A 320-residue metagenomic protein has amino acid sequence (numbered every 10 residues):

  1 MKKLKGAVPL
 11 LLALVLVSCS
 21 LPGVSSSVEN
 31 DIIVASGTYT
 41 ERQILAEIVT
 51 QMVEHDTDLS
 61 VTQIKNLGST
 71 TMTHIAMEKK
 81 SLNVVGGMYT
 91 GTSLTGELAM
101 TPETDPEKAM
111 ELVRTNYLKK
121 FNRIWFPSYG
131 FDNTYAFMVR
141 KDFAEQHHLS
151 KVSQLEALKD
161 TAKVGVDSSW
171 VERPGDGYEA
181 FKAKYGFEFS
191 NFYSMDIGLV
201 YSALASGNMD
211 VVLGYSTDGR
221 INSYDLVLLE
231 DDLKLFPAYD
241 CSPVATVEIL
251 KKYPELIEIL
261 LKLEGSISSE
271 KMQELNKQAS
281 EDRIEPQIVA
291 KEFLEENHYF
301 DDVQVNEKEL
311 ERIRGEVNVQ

Functional and structural regions predicted by a protein language model:
V15-S18: C-terminal motif of bacterial Sec signal peptides marking the signal peptidase cleavage site
S20-V34, S153-K163, F300-V319: Immediate post-signal peptide segment of exported/extracytoplasmic ligand-binding proteins
D31-T62, L67, G130-Y201, I284-I288: Bilobed "Venus flytrap"/periplasmic-binding protein-like clamshell domains and structurally analogous long
E41, R173, G177, K182-F187 (+1 more regions): An extracytoplasmic/periplasmic, membrane-proximal ligand-sensing/linker region
S69-T70, K80-S93, A109-M110, R140 (+4 more regions): Beta->alpha turn/N-cap motifs
N83-G86, V164-D232, V319: Ligand-binding pocket segment of bilobal, Venus flytrap-like solute-binding proteins
G96-E107, E111-F126, N208, R220-K234: Ligand-binding "clamshell"
T134-E145, Y239-Y253: A bilobed periplasmic-binding-protein/Venus flytrap-type ligand-binding module shared by bacterial periplasmic
